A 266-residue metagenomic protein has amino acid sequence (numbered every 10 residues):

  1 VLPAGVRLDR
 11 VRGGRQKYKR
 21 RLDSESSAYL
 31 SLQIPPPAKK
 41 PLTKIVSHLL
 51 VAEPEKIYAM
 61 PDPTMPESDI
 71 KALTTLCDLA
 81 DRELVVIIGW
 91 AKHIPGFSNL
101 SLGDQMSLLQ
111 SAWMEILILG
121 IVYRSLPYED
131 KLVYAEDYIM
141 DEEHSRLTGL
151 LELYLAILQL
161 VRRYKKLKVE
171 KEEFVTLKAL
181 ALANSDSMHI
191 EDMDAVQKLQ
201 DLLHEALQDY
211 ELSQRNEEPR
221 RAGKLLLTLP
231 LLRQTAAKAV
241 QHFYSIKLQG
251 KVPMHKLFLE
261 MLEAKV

Functional and structural regions predicted by a protein language model:
V1-V266: Intrinsically disordered, low-complexity regulatory regions enriched in Ser/Pro/Thr/Gln
